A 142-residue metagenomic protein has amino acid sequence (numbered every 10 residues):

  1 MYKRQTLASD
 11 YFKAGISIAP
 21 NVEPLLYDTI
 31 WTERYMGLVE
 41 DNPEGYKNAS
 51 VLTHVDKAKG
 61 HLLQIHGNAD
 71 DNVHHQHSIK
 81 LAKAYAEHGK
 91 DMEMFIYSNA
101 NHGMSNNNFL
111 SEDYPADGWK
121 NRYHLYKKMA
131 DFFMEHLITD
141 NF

Functional and structural regions predicted by a protein language model:
K3-F142: Active-site-proximal cap/loop segments of hydrolase catalytic domains
